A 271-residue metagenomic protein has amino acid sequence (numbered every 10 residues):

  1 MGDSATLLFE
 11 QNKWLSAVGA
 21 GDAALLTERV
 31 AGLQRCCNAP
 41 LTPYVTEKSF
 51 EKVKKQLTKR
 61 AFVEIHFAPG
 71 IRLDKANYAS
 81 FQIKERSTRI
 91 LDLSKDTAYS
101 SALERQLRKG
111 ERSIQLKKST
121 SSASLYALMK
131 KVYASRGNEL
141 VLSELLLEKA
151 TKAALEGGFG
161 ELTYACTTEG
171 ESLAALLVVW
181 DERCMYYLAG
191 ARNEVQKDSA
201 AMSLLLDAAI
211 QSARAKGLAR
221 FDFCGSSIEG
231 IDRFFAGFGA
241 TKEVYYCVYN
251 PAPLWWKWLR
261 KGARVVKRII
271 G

Functional and structural regions predicted by a protein language model:
M1-G32, P69-K197: A conserved beta-strand-loop-helix scaffold within acyl/acetyltransferase catalytic domains
N12-L15, T58-F62, F159-G160, A215-L218: Short, high-confidence coil segments that cap the C-terminus of an alpha-helix and link into the following beta-strand
E28-A31, G70, D74-T97, A215-G271: Active-site/acyl-donor-binding loops of N-acyltransferases
A31-K48: Glycine-/proline-rich flexible loop or hinge segments
R35-A39, L57-H66, A219-F221: Hydrophobic beta-strand segments of well-ordered beta-sheets in folded domains
E47-E85: Non-catalytic accessory segments adjacent to catalytic cores
K152, F159-W258: Aromatic (often tryptophan-rich) hydrophobic motifs at membrane interfaces
